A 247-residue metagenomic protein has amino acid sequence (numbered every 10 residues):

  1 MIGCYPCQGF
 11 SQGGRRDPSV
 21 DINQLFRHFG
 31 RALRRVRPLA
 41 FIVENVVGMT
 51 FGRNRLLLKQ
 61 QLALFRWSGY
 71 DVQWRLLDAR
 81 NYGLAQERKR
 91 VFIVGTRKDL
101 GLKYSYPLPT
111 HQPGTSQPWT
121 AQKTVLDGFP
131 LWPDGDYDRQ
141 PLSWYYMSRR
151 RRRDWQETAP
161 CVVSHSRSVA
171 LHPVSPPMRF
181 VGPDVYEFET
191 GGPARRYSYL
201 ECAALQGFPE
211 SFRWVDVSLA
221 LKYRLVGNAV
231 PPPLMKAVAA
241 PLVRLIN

Functional and structural regions predicted by a protein language model:
M1-I2: Hydrophobic beta-strand segment of the Class I
Y5-C161: Class I S-adenosyl-L-methionine
L131-N247: C-terminal target-recognition/interaction regions appended to catalytic cores
